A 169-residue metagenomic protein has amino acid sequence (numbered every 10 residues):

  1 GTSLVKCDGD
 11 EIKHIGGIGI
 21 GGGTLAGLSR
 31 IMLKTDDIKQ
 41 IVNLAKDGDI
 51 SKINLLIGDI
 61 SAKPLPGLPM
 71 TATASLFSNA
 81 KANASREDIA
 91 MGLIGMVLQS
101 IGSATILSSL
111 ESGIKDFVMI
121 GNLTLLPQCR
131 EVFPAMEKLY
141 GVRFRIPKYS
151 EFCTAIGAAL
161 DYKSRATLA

Functional and structural regions predicted by a protein language model:
G1-C7: Short beta-strand scaffold segments in enzyme catalytic cores
D8-L56, A62: Glycine-rich phosphate-binding loop plus the immediately following alpha-helix
E11-G16, R143-Y149: A short glycine/serine-rich beta->alpha loop
I20-T24, V97, C129, T154: Catalytic-loop motifs flanking and including active-site residues across diverse enzymes
L25-R30, D37, F144-A169: Glycine-rich phosphate-binding/hydrolytic loop that grips phosphoryl groups
P66-D116, E151: Adenine-nucleotide phosphate-binding core of ATP-dependent small-molecule kinases
L107-M136, S150-E151: Glycine-rich phosphate-binding loops at beta-strand->alpha-helix junctions
